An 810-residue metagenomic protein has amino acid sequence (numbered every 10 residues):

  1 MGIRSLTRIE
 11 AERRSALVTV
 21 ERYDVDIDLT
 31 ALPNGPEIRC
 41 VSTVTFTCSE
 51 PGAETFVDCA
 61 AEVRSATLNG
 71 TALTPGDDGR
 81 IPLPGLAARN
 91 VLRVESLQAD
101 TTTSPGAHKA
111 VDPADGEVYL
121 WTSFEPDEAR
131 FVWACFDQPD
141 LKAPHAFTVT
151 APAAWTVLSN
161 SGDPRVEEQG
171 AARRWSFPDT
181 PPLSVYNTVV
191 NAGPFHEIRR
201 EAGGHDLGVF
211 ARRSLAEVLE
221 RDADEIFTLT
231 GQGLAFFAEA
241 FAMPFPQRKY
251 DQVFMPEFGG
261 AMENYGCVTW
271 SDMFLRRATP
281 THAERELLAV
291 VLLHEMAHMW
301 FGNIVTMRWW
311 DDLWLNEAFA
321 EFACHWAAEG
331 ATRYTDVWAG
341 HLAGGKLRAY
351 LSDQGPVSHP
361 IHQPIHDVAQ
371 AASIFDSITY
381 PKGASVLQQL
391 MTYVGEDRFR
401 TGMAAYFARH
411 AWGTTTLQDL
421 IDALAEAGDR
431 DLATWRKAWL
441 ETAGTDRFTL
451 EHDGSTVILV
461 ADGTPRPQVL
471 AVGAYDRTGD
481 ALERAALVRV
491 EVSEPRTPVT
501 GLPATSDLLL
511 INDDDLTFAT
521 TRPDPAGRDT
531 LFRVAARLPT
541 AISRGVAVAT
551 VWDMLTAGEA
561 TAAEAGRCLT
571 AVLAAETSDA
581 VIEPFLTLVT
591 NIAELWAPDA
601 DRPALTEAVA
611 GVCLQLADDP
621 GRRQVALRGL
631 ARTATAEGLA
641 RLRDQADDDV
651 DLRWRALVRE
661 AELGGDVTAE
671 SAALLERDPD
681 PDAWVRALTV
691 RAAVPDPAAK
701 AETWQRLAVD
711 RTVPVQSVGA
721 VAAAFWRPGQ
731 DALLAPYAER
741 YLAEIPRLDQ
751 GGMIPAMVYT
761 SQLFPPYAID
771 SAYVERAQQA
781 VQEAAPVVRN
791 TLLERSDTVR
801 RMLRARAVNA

Functional and structural regions predicted by a protein language model:
M1-R248, A349-D353, F375-P381, T392-D397 (+10 more regions): Acidic/His-enriched low-complexity segments
R14-I27, P144-H145, A223, A327 (+6 more regions): Charged, low-complexity, helix-prone segments enriched in Lys/Glu/Asp/Gln
E50-G52, A87, R165-A172, G203 (+6 more regions): Short, glycine- and charge-enriched coil/turn segments that flank and shape catalytic ligand pockets
A61, W338-A339, Q705-D710: Charge-dense, low-complexity polyampholytic segments
T67-L68, T148-A151, R213, A297 (+4 more regions): Non-catalytic accessory/interaction domains
L97-D100, D112-L120, E125-D127, K142 (+8 more regions): Extended hydrophobic/aromatic-rich secondary-structure runs
F177, V209-T464, N591-I592, E607-A608 (+1 more regions): Hydrophobic alpha-helical and helix-loop surface patches within well-folded domains that function as non-catalytic
P182, F274-L275, A692: Hydrophobic pocket-lining residues within nucleotide cofactor-binding pockets
